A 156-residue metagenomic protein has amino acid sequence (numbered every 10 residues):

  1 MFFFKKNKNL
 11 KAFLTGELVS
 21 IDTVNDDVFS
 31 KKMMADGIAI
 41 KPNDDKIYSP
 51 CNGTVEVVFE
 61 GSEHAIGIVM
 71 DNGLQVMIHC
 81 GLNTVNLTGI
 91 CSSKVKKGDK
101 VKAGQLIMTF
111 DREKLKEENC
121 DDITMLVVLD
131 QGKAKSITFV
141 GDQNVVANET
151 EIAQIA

Functional and structural regions predicted by a protein language model:
M1-A156: Contiguous, well-folded functional domains in the mature portion of proteins
